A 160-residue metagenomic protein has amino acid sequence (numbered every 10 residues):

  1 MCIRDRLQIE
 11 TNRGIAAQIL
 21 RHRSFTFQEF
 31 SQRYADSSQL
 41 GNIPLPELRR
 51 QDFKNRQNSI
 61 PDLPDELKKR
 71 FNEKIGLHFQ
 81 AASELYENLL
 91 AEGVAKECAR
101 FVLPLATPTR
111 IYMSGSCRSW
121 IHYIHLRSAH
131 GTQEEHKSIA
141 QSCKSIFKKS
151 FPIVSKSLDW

Functional and structural regions predicted by a protein language model:
R4-W160: Family-specific signature for flavin-dependent thymidylate synthase
